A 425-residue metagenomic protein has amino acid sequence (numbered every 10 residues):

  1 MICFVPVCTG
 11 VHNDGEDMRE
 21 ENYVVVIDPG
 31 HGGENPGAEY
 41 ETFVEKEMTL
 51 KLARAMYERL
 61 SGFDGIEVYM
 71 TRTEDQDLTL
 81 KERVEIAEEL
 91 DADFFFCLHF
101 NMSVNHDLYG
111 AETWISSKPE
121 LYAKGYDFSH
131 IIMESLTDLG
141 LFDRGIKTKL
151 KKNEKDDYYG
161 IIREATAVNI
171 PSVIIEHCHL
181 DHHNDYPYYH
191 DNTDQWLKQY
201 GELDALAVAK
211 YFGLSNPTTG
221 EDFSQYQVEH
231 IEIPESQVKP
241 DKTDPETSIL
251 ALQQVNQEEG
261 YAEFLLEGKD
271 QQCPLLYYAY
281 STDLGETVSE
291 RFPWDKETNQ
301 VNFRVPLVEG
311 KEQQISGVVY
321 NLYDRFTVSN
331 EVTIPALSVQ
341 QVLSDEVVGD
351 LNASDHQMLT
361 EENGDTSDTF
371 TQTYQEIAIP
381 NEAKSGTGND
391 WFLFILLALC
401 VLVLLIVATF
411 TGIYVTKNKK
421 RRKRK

Functional and structural regions predicted by a protein language model:
F4-I86, L90-A92, N105, Y109 (+3 more regions): Active-site histidine-acidic residue metal-binding/catalytic motifs, centered on HxH/HExxH-like signatures
V26, G37, C97-N105, W114 (+1 more regions): Active-site-adjacent mobile loop/cap segments within catalytic or ligand-binding domains
L214-A262, E267, D368: Short, compositionally biased P/S/T/A/G/V-rich stretches that sit at domain boundaries
L266-E286: Solvent-exposed loop/turn segments flanking beta-strands in beta-repeat/beta-sandwich domains
V288-N299: Short beta-strand segments within Ig-like beta-sandwich modules, predominantly Fibronectin type-III
S338-G388: C-terminal low-complexity, Ser/Thr- and acidic/Pro-rich disordered "stalk" regions positioned immediately N-terminal
N418-K425: Cytoplasmic C-terminal tails of single-pass
